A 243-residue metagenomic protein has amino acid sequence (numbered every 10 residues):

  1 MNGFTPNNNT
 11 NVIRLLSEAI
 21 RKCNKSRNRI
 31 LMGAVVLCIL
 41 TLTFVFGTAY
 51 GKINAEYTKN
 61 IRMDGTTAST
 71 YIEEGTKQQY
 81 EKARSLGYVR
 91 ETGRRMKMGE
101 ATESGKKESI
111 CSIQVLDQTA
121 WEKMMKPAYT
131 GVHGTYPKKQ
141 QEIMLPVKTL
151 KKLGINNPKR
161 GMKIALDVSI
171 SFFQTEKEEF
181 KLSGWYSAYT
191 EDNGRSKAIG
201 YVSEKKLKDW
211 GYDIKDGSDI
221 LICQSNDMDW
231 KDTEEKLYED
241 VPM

Functional and structural regions predicted by a protein language model:
M1-L42: N-terminal Sec/SRP start-transfer signal
S26-L31, L37-G65: Alpha-helical transmembrane segments
Y50-M243: Basic-flanked hydrophobic alpha-helices used for secretion and membrane insertion
